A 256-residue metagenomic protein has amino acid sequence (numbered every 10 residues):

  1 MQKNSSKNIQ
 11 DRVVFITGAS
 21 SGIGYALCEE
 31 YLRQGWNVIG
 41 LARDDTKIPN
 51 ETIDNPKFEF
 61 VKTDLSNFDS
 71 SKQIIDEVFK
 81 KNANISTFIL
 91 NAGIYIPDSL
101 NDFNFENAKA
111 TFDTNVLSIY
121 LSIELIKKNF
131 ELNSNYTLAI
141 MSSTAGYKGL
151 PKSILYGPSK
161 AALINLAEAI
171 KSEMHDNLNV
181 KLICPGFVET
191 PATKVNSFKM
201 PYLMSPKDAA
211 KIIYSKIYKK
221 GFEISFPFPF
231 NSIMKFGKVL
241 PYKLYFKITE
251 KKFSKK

Functional and structural regions predicted by a protein language model:
S20-S21: Conserved glycine-rich cofactor-binding loop
Q34-P49: Conserved glycine-rich Rossmann-like NAD(P)H-binding loop of the short-chain dehydrogenase/reductase
N91-I96: Conserved NAD(P)H cofactor-binding loop of Rossmann-fold oxidoreductase domains
S99-L100, N104-F112: Substrate-binding pocket helix/loop in short-chain dehydrogenase/reductase
I123, S159: Active-site helix of classical SDR
S143: Residue(s) in the substrate-gating loop at a strand-loop-helix junction that position the organic substrate next
L182, F198-M234: C-terminal helical subdomain
